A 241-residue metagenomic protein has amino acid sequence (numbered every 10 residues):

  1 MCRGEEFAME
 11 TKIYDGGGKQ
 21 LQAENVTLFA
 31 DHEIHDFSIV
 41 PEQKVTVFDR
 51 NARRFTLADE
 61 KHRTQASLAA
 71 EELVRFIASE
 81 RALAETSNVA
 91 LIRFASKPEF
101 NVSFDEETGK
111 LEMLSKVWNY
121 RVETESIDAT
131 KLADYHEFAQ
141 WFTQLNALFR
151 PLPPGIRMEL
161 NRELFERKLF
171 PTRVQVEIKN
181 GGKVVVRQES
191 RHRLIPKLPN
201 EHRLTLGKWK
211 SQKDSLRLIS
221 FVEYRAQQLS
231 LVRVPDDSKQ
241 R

Functional and structural regions predicted by a protein language model:
G4-R241: Extended soluble regions of mature proteins
